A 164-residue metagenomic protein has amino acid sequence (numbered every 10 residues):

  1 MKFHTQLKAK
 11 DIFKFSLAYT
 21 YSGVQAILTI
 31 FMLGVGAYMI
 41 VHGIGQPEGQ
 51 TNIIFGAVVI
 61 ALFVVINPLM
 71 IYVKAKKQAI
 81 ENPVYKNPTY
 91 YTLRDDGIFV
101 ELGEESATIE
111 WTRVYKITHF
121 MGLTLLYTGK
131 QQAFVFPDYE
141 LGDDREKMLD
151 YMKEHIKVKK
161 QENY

Functional and structural regions predicted by a protein language model:
M1-V41: N-terminal membrane-targeting/pre-transmembrane regions
Y19, Q25, T29-I30, A57 (+3 more regions): Polybasic/polar functional segments that serve as interface/processing modules
I30-M39, A57-P68: Hydrophobic core of alpha-helical transmembrane segments in multi-pass integral membrane proteins
P47-A61: Hydrophobic alpha-helical transmembrane segments
N67-T108: Conserved beta-hairpin
T92-L93, H119, T128: Generic beta-strand structural signal
T124-Y164: A membrane-cytosol interface segment of integral membrane proteins
